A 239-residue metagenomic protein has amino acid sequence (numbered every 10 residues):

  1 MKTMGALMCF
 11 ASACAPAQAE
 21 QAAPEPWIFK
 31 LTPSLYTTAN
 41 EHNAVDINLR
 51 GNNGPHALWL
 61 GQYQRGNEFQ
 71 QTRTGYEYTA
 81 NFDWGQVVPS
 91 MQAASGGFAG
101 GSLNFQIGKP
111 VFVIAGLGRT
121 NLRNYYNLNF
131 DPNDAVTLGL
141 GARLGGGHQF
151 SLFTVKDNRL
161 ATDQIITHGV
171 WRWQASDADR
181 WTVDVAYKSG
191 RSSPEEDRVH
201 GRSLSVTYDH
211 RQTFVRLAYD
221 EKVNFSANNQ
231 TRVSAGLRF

Functional and structural regions predicted by a protein language model:
M1-I28, F239: Cleavable N-terminal export/targeting peptides
A19-Q71, A235: Outer-membrane beta-barrel initiation region
W27-K30, E41-V45, V136, S151 (+2 more regions): A generic short-segment signal for beta-strand/edge and adjacent turn/coil regions
F29-T37, H56-G66, T74-Y76, W84-S95 (+5 more regions): Transmembrane beta-strand segments that form the barrel wall of outer-membrane beta-barrel proteins
T38-E41, G66-E68, A93, N127-N133 (+3 more regions): Replace "Gram-negative outer membrane beta-barrel proteins" with "bacterial and organellar outer membrane beta-barrel
V45-G54, L60, Q70-D83, V88-M91 (+6 more regions): Feature captures outer-membrane beta-barrel proteins of Gram-negative bacteria and organelles
T120-N127, P132-F150: Eukaryote-skewed repeat-based solenoidal scaffolds used as protein-protein interaction platforms, primarily
